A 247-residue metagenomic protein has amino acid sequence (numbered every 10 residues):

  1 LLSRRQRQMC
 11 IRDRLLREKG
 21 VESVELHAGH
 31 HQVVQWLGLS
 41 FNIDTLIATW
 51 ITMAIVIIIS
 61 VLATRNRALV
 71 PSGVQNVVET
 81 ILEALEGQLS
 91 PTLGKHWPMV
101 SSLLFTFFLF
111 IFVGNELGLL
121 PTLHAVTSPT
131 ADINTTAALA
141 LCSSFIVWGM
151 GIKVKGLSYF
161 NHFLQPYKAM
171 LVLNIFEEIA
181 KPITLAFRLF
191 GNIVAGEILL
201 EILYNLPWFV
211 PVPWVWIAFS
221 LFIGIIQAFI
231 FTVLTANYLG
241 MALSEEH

Functional and structural regions predicted by a protein language model:
L1-D13: Single conserved hydrophobic/aromatic residue that forms the stacking wall/gate of nucleotide- or nucleobase-binding
R12-A48, E83, G87-Q88: Interfacial loop/helix-cap signal at membrane boundaries in integral membrane proteins
R12-E18, A63, F112-H124, E197-P207 (+1 more regions): Juxtamembrane "helix exit" motif at the C-terminal ends of alpha-helical transmembrane segments in multi-pass membrane
V34-N66, A125-A131: Hydrophobic alpha-helical transmembrane segments
W50-I59, V100-E116, A137-F145, A195-I202 (+1 more regions): Hydrophobic alpha-helical transmembrane segments of multi-pass integral membrane proteins
N66-T106, A169-V172, F176-I179, I183: Membrane-interface amphipathic helices and adjacent TM-edge segments
L69-V74, L120-T122, G149-L164: Juxtamembrane/interfacial segments flanking transmembrane helices
V154-F231, E245-E246: Hydrophobic alpha-helical transmembrane segments and adjacent short intramembrane/lumenal linkers of inner/organellar
